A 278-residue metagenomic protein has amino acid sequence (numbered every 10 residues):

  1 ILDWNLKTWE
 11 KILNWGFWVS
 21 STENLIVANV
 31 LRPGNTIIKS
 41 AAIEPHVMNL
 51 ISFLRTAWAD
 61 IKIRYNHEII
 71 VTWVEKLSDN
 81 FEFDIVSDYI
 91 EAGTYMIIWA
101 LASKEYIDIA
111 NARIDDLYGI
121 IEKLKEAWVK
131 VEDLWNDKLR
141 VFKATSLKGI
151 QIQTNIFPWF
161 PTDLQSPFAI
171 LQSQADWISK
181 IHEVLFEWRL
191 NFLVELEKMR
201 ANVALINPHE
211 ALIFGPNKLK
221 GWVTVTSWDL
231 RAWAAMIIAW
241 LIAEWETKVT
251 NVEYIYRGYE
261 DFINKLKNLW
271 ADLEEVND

Functional and structural regions predicted by a protein language model:
I1-D278: Structural preference for solvent-exposed beta-strand-turn elements and adjacent flexible terminal/loop segments within
